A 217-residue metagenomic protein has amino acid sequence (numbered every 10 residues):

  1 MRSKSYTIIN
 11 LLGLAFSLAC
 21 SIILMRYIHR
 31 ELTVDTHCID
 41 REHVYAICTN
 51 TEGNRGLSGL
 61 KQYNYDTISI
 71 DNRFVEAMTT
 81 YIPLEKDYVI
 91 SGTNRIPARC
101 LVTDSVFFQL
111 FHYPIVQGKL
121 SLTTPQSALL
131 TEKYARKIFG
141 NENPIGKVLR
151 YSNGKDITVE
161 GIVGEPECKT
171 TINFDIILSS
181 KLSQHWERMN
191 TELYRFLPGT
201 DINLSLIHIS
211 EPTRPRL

Functional and structural regions predicted by a protein language model:
M1-S5, C38-I39, S210, R214: Membrane-helix entry/capping segments
S3-K4, D35, E142, P166: A general structural signal marking secondary-structure boundaries and capping sites
K4-R30: Short, strongly hydrophobic transmembrane alpha-helices
N10, N54-R55, E192-F196: Active-site rim elements
I22-I145, Y151-T158: Structured, solvent-exposed hinge/loop segments at the ends of secondary-structure elements
D104-V116, A128-S210, R214: Mid-to-C-terminal secondary-structure elements that act as membrane-proximal/extracytoplasmic interface segments
